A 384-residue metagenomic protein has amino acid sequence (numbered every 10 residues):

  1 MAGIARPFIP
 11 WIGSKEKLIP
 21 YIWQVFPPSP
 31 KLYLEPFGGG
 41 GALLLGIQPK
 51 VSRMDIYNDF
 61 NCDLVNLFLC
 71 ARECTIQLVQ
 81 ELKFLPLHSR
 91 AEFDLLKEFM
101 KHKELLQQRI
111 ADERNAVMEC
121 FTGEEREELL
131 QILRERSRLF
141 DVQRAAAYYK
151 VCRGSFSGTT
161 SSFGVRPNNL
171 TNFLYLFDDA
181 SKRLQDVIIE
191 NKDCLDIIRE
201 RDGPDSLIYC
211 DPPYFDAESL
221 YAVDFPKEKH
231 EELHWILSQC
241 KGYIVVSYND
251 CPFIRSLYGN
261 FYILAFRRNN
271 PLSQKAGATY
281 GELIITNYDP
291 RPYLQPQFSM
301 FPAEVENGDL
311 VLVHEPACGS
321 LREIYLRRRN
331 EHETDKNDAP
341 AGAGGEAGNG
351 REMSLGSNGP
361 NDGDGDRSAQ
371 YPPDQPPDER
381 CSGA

Functional and structural regions predicted by a protein language model:
M1-R53, F60, L195-S206, A217-N337 (+2 more regions): Class I S-adenosyl-L-methionine
A2-L18, P28, R72-E218, Q239 (+5 more regions): SAM-dependent nucleic-acid methyltransferase catalytic core
Q24-V25, K50-S52, N169, Y175 (+2 more regions): Amphipathic, positively biased hydrophobic alpha-helical segments used for protein targeting and membrane insertion
K31-E98: SAM cofactor-binding core of SAM-dependent methyltransferases, primarily the Rossmann-like beta-alpha-beta module
L67-C70, S161, Y258, G277: Short aromatic-enriched loop/helix-cap "lid" or pocket-rim segments at secondary-structure transitions that line
D335-A384: Long, low-complexity, intrinsically disordered segments
